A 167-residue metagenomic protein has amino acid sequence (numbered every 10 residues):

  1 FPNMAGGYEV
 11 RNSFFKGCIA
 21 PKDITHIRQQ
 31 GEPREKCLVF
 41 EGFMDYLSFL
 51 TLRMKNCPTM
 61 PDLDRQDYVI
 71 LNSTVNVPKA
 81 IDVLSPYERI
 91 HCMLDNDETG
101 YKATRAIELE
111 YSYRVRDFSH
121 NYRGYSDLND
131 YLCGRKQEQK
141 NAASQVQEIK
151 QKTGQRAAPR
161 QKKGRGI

Functional and structural regions predicted by a protein language model:
F1-V83: Phosphate-handling DNA/RNA-contact segment within nucleic-acid enzymes
T51-I167: TOPRIM fold recognition
